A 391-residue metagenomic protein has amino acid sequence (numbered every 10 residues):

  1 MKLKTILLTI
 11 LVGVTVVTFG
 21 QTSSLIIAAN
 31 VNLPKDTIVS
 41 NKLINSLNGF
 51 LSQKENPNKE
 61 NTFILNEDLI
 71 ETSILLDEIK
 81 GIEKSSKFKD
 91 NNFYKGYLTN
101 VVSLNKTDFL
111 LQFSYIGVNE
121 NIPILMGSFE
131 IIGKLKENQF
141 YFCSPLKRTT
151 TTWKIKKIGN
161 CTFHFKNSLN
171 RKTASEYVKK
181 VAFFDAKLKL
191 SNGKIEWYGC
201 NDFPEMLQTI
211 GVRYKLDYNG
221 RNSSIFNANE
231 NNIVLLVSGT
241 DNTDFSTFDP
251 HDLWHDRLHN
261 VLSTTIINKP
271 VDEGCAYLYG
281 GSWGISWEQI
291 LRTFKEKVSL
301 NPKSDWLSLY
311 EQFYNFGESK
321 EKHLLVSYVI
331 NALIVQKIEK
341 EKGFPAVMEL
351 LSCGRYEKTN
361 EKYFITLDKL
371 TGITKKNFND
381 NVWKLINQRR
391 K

Functional and structural regions predicted by a protein language model:
M1-S24: Bacterial Sec-dependent N-terminal signal peptides
Q21-I44, E55, E67-V178, F183-I195 (+2 more regions): Non-catalytic architectural context of zinc metalloproteases
N32-D36, T162-A174, L235-D244, N260-I266 (+3 more regions): Second-shell loop/turn segments in exported
I44-N48, V178-V181, P250, W254 (+5 more regions): Extracytoplasmic/secreted envelope proteins and their assembly/folding machinery, especially bacterial periplasmic
N58-T62, K187-C200, T264-P270, I290-L291 (+1 more regions): Surface-exposed patches in mature extracellular/periplasmic domains of secreted proteins
I210-T240, G354: Extracytoplasmic/luminal low-complexity segments enriched in Pro/Gly and acidic/polar residues that act as flexible
F226-N301, L307: Zinc-dependent metallopeptidase catalytic helix centered on the HExxH motif and its immediate flanking segment
C275, Y279-G280, S299-R390: Active-site-proximal alpha-helical
